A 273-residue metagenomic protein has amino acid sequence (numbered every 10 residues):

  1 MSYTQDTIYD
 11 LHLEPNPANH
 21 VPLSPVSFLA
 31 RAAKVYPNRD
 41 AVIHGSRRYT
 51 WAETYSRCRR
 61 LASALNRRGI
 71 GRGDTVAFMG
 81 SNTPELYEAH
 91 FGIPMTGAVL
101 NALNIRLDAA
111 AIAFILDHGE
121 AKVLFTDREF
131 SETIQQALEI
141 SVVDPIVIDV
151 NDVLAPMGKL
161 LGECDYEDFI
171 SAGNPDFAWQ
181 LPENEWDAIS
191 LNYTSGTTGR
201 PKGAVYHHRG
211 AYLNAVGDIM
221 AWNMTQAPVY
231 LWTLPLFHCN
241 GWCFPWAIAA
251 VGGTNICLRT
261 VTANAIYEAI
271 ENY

Functional and structural regions predicted by a protein language model:
M1-P22: Flexible, non-catalytic linker and terminal segments flanking ANL/adenylate-forming cores
H20-V21, V26-A30, N38-T83, Y87-F91 (+2 more regions): Conserved AMP-binding/adenylate-forming core of the ANL superfamily
L29-R31, A62, N66, P84-L103 (+4 more regions): Hydrophobic alpha-helical segments in the ANL/AMP-binding
P37, I148-D149, C164, S171-Y193 (+2 more regions): Conserved pre-ATP/AMP-binding loop-to-beta segment of ANL
T50-E53, I189-L213: Conserved AMP-binding A3 loop
R67-R68, F91, M95-D168: Structural core segment of the AMP-binding/adenylate-forming
V76, I93, L124, A188 (+4 more regions): Conserved S/T- and glycine-rich ATP-binding loop of Class I adenylate-forming
Y212-V229, F237-Y273: Conserved AMP-binding/adenylation subdomain of ANL enzymes
